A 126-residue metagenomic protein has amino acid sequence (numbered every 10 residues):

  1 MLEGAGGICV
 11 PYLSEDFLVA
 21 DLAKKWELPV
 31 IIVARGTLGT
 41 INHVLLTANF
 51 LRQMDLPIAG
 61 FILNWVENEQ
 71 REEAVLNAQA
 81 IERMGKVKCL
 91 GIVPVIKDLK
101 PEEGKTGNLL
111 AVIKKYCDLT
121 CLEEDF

Functional and structural regions predicted by a protein language model:
M1-E15: Switch II (G3) loop of P-loop NTPases
M1-E3, I31, I62: Structural motif
E3, V44, K88: Residue-level signal for inorganic ion chemistry
A5-G6, T37, V66, I96: Anionic group-transfer/hydrolysis microenvironments
L13-A20, L45-A48, E73-Q79: Charged helix-capping and loop-helix junction motifs
L13-G36: Inter-motif core of Ras-like GTPase G domains
T40: Class I SAM-dependent methyltransferase SAM-binding "motif I" and its flanking Rossmann-like core
N49-F126: C-terminal lobe/tail of nucleotide-utilizing enzymes
